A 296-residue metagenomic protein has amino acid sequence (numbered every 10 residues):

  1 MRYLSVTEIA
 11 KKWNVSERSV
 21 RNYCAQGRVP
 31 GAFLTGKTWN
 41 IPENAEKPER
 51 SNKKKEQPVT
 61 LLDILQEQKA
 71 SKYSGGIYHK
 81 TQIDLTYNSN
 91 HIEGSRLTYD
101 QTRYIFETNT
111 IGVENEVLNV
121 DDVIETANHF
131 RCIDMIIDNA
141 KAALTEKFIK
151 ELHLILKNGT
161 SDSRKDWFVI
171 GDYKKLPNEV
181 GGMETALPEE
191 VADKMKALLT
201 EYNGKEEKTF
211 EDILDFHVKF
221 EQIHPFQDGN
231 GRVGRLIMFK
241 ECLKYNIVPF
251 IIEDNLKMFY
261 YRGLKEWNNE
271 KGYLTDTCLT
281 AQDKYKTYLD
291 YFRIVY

Functional and structural regions predicted by a protein language model:
M1-W13, E17-V29, K37-Y296: FIC/Doc superfamily catalytic core
